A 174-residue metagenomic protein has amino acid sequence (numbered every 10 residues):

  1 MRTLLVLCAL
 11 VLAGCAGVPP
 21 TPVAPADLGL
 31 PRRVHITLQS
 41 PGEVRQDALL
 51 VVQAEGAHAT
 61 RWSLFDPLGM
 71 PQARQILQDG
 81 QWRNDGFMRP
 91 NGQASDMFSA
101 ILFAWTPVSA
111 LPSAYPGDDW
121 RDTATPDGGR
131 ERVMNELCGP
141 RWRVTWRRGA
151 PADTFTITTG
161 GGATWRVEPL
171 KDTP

Functional and structural regions predicted by a protein language model:
M1-L7: Sec-dependent signal peptide recognition, specifically the positively charged N-region followed immediately by
V11-G14: C-terminal motif of bacterial Sec signal peptides marking the signal peptidase cleavage site
A16-P20, I36-E43, L49-V51, M70 (+3 more regions): Mature, soluble, non-transmembrane domains
P20-G29: Short, low-complexity, disordered segments immediately C-terminal to signal peptides in bacterial exported proteins
L30-I36: Short amphipathic
G56-A59: Glycine/acidic-rich beta-strand-loop module
Q78-Q81: Acidic/histidine-rich, surface-exposed loop or edge segments in extracytoplasmic proteins
